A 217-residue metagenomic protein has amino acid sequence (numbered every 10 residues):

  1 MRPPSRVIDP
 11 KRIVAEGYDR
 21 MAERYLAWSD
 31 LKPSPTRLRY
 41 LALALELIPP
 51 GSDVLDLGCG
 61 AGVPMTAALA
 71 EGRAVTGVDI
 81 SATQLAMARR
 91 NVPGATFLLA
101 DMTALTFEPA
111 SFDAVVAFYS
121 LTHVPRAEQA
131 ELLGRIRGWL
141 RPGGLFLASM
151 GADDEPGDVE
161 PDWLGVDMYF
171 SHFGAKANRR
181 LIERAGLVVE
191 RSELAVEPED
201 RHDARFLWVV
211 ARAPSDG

Functional and structural regions predicted by a protein language model:
R2-P49, D154: Conserved class I S-adenosyl-L-methionine
L55, G60-A104: Class I SAM-dependent methyltransferase SAM/SAH-binding core
V116-A117: A conserved beta-strand element that flanks and buttresses the S-adenosyl-L-methionine
A130-P142: A short glycine-rich, Lys/Arg-flanked "PGG" loop and its adjoining helix->strand segment in the class I
G143-M150: Conserved beta-strand signature within the Rossmann-like core of class I S-adenosyl-L-methionine
G151-Y169: Short, glycine-/aromatic-enriched active-site segment of Class I SAM-dependent methyltransferases
F170-A185: Short alpha-helix
E197-G217: Core SAM-dependent methyltransferase catalytic element
